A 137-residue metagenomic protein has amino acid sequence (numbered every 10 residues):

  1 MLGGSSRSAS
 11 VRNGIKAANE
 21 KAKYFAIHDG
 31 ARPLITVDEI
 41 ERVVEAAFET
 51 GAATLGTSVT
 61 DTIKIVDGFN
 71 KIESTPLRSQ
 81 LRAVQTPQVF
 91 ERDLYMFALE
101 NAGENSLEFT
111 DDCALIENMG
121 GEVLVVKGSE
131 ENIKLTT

Functional and structural regions predicted by a protein language model:
M1-R7: Conserved donor nucleotide-binding strand/loop of the catalytic core
L2, I27, T54-G56, E108-T110 (+1 more regions): General beta-strand structural signal in soluble alpha/beta enzymes
R7-G68, Q85: Conserved beta-loop-beta/alpha segment of the NTase-like Rossmann-fold superfamily that binds/positions NTPs
E20-A22, E49-T50, D67-E73, N101-E108 (+1 more regions): Short, glycine- and charge-enriched coil/turn segments that flank and shape catalytic ligand pockets
Y24, T75-S79, V125: Short, flexible turn/loop "capping" segments at secondary-structure junctions
R32, A52-T54, E73, P87 (+2 more regions): A residue-level structural signature of the nucleotidyltransferase/glycosyltransferase Rossmann-like core
K64-F90: Short, flexible, basic/aromatic active-site loop/helix in glycosyltransferases
R82-T137: Conserved alpha/beta core of the MobA/IspD/sugar-nucleotide pyrophosphorylase nucleotidyltransferase superfamily
